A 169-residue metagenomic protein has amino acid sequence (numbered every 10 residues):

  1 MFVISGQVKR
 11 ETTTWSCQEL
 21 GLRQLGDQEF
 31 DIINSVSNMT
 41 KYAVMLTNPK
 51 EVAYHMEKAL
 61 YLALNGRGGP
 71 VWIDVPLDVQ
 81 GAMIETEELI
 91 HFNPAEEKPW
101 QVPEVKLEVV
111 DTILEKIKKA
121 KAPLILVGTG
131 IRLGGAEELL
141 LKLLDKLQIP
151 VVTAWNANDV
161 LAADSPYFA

Functional and structural regions predicted by a protein language model:
M1-A169: N-terminal alpha/beta PP-like core and its mobile active-site loop of ThDP/TPP-dependent enzymes
